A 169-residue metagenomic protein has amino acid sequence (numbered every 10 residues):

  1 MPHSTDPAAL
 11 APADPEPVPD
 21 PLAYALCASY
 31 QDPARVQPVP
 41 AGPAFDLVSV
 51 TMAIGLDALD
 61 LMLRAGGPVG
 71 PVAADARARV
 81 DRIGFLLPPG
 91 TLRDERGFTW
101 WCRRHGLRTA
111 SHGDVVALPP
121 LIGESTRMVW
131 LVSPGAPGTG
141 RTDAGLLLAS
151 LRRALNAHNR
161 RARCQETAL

Functional and structural regions predicted by a protein language model:
M1-R79, P89-T91, G123-T126, P134-L169: Signature for HUH/AEP ssDNA processing cores
R82: Structured interaction and signal-relay segments at domain junctions
P89-H112: Helical (often loop-to-helix) elements that flank the catalytic cores of nucleotide-handling enzymes
H105-S125: Long, charge-dense
